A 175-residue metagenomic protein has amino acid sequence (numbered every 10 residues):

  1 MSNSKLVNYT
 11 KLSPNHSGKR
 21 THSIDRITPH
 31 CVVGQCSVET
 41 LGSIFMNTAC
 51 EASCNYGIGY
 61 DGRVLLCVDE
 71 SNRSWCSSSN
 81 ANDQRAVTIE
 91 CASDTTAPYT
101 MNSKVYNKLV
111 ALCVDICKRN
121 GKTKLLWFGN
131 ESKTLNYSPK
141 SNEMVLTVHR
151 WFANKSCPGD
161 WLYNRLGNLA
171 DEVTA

Functional and structural regions predicted by a protein language model:
M1-D83, S141: N-terminal catalytic cores of peptidoglycan-degrading enzymes
M1-K11, H16-T21, T95-A175: Basic/polar, cationic surfaces and motifs that engage anionic cell-wall and phosphate/carboxylate ligands
R26, A86, V145-T147: Structural preference for beta-strand elements that scaffold enzyme active sites
V33, E70, N80-P98, V114-K118 (+1 more regions): Cell-envelope and extracellular/periplasmic
M46-E51, W75-S77, Q84-T88, N107-V110 (+1 more regions): Short, low-complexity, polar/charged sequence segments that are solvent-exposed and flexible
I58-G62, A86-T88, K118-T123, A175: Short C-terminal domain-edge/linker segments immediately following a structured domain
